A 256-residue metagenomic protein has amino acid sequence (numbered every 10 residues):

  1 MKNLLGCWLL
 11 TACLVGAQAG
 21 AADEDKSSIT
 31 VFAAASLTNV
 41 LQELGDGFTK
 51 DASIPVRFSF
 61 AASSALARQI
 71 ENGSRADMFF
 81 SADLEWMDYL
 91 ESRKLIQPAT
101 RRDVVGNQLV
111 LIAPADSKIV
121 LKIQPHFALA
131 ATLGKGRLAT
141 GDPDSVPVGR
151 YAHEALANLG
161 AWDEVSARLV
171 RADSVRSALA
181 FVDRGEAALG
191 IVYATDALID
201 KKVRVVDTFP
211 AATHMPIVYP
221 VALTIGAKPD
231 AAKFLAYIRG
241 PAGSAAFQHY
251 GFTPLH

Functional and structural regions predicted by a protein language model:
L4-G16: Bacterial N-terminal signal peptides
G20-S74, S81-L84, D88-H256: Exported/periplasmic ABC-transporter solute-binding proteins
